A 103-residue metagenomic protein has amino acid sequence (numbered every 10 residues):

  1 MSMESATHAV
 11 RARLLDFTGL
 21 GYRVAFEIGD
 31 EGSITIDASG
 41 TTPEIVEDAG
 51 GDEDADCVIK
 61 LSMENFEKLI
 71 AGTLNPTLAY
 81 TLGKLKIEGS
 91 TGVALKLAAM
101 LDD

Functional and structural regions predicted by a protein language model:
M1-D103: Feature captures hydrophobic
